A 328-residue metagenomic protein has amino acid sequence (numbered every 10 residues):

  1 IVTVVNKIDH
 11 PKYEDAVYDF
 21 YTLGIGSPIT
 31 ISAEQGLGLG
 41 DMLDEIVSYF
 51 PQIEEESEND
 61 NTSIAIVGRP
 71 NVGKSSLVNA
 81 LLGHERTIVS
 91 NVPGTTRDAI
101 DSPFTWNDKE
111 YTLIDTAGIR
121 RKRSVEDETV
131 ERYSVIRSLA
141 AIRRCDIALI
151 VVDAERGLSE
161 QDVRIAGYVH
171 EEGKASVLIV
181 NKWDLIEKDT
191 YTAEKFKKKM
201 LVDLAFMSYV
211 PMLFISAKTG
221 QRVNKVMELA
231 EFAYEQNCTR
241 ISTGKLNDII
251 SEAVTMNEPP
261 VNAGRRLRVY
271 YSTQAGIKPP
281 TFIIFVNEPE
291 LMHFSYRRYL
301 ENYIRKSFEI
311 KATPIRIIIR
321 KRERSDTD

Functional and structural regions predicted by a protein language model:
V2, I8-S63, A175-V177, D184-G244 (+1 more regions): Canonical P-loop GTPase G-domain recognition
K7-K12, E34-G38, P93-T95, G118-R120 (+6 more regions): Conserved nucleotide-binding/hydrolysis micro-motifs of P-loop NTPases
D19-T22, E45-I147: Conserved G1/Walker A P-loop phosphate-binding module
A65, M227-E235, R240-M292, R298: Long, well-ordered amphipathic alpha-helical subdomains in the mid-to-C-terminal portions of large enzyme subunits
T87, I119-R132, D184-T192, T239 (+1 more regions): Flexible beta-alpha connector loops of hexameric P-loop NTPases
T129-E155, R164-I179: Inter-motif core of Ras-like GTPase G domains
M200, Y296-I310: Short, non-transmembrane amphipathic alpha-helical segments
V286, R316-D328: Terminal-proximal interaction/regulatory segments of ATP-powered molecular machines
